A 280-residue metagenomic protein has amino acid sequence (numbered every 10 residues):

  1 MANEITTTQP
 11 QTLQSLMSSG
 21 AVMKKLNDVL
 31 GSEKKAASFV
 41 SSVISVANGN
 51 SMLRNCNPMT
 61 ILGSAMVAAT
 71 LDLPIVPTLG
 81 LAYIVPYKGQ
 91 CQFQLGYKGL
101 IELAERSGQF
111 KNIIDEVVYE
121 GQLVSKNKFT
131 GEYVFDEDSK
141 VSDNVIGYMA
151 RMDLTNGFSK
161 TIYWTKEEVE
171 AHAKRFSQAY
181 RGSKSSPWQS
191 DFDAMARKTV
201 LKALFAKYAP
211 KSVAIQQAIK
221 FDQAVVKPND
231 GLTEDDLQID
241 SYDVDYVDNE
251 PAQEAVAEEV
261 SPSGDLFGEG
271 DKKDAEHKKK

Functional and structural regions predicted by a protein language model:
M1-N27, I215-K280: Glycine- and charge-rich intrinsically disordered segments
I5-T7, Q14-K211: Binding-interface segments
